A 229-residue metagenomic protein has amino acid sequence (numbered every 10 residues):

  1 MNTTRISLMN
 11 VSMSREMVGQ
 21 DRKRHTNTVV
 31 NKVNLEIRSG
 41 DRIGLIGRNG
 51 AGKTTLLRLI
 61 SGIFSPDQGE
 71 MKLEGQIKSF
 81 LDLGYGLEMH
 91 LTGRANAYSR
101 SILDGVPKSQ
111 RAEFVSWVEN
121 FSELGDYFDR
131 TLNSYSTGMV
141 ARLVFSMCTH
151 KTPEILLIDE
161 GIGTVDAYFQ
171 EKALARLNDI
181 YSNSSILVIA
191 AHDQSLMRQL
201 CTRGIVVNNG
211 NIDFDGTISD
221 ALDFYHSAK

Functional and structural regions predicted by a protein language model:
R42, T54-I102: ABC ATPase nucleotide-binding domain signature region
I46-R48: The feature captures the beta-strand-to-loop junction immediately N-terminal to the Walker
Y98, Q110-Y127, S146: Conserved ABC ATPase "signature" region
Q170-N183: Helical segment within the ABC ATPase nucleotide-binding domain
A191-H192: H-loop/switch region of ABC-family ATPase nucleotide-binding domains
Q199-V206: Conserved catalytic segment of ABC-fold P-loop ATPases
N211-K229: Conserved beta-strand-loop-alpha-helix hinge in the C-terminal portion of ABC ATPase nucleotide-binding domains
